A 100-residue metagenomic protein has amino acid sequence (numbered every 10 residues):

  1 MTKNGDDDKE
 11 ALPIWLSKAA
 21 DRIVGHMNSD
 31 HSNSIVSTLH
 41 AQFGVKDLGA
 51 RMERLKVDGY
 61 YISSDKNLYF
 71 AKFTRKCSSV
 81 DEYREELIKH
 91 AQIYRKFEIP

Functional and structural regions predicted by a protein language model:
M1-P100: Binding-site signature for planar aromatic cofactors or substrates
